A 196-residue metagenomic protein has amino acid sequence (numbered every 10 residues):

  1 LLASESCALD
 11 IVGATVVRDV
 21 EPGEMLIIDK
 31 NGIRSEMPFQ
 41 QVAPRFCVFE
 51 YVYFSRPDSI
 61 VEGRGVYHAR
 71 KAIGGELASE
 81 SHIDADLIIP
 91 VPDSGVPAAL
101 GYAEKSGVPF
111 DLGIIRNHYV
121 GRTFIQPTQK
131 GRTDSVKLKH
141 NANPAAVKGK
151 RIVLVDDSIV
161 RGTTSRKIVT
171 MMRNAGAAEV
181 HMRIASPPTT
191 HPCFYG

Functional and structural regions predicted by a protein language model:
L1-G196: PRPP-associated nucleotide enzymes
